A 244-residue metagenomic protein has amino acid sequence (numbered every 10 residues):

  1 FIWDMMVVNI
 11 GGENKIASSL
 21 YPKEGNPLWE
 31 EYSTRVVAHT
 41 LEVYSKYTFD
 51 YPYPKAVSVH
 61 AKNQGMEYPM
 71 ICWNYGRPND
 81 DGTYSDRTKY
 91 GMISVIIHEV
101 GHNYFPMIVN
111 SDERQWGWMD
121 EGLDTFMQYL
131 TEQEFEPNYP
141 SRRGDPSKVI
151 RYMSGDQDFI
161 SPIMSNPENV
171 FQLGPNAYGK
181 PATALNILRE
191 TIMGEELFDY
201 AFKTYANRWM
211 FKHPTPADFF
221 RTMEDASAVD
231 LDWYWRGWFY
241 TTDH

Functional and structural regions predicted by a protein language model:
F1-I97, F126: Hydrophobic helix-coil surface modules that form long, contiguous segments used for peptide/substrate interaction
P22-Y32, E113-R114, N169-G174, I187 (+1 more regions): Second-shell loop/turn segments in exported
A38, E42, W73-G144, F202-K203: Zinc-dependent metallopeptidase catalytic helix centered on the HExxH motif and its immediate flanking segment
S45-T48, E99-V100, Y104-I108, M127-T131 (+6 more regions): Sec/Tat-exported extracytoplasmic proteins
D50-V59, D112-Q115, N138-S141, Y200-A201 (+1 more regions): Surface-exposed patches in mature extracellular/periplasmic domains of secreted proteins
M66, T88-I97, W116-M119, L123 (+2 more regions): Secondary-structure capping and boundary motifs in well-ordered enzyme cores
E121-I192, W209-M210: Acidic/His/Gly-enriched intrinsically disordered linker/tail segments that often contain short helix/coil "MoRF-like"
G174-H244: Amphipathic alpha-helical substructures
